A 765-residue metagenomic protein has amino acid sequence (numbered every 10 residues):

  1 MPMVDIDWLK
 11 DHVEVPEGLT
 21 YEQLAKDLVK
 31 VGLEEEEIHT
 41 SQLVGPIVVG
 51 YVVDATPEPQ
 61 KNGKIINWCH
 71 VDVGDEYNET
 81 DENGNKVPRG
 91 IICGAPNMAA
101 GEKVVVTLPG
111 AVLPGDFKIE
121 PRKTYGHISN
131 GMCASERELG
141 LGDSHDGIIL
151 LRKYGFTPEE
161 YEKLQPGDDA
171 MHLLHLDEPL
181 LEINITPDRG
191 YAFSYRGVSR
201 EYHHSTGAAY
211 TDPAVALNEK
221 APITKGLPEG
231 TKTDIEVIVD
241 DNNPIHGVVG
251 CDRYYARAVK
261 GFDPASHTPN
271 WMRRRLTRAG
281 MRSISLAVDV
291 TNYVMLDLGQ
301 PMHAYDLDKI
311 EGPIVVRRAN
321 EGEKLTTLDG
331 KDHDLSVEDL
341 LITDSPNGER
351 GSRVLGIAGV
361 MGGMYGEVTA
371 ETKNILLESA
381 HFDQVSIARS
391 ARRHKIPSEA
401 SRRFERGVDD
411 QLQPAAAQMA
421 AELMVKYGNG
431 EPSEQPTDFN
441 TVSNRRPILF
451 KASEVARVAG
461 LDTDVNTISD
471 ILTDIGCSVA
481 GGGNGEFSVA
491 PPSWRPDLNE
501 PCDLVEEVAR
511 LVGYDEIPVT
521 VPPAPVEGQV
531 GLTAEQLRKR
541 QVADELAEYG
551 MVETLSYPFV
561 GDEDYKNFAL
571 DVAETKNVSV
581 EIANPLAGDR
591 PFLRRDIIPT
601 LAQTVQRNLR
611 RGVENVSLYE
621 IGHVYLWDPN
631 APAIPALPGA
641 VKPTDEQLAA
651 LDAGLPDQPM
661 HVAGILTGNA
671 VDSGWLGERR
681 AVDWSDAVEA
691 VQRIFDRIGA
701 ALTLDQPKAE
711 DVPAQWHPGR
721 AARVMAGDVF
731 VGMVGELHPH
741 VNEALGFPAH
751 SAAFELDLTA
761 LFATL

Functional and structural regions predicted by a protein language model:
M1-E229, A258, G351, L376 (+6 more regions): Phosphate-backbone binding interfaces of nucleic-acid-interacting proteins
P2-W8, A95-V104, P187-G207, G280-A304 (+10 more regions): Conserved phosphate/anionic-ligand binding catalytic regions in large, soluble enzymes, centered on
M3-I6, H12, L24-K26, D54 (+4 more regions): Glycine/proline-enriched, intrinsically flexible loops and inter-domain linkers
V49-I91, R273-R274, R278, T291-E367: Conserved mixed alpha/beta core segments that line enzyme active sites in large multi-domain catalysts
N67, H267, V288, E399-A400 (+1 more regions): Extended beta-strand-rich architecture
R137-E138, S144-K163, A265-S266, I284 (+2 more regions): Conserved catalytic alpha/beta cores of large enzymes that bind or transform nucleotide phosphates and polynucleotides
P166-N184, T231-R278, Q384-F404, I448-L449 (+4 more regions): Residues forming anionic-ligand binding surfaces in small-molecule and nucleic-acid pockets of primarily soluble enzymes
Y202-N242, G428-V455, L461-D462: Terminal amphipathic helices with adjacent charged low-complexity linkers/tails
